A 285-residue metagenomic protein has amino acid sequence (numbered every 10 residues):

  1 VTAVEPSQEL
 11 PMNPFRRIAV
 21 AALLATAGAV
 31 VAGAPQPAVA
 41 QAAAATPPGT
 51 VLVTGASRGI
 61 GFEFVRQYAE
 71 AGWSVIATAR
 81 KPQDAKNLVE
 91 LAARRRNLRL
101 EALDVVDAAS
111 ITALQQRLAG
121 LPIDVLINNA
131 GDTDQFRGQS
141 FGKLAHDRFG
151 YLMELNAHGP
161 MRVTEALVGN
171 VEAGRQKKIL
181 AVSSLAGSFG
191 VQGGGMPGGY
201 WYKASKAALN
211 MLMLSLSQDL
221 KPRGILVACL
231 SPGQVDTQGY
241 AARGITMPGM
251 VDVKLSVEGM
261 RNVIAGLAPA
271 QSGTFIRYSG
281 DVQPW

Functional and structural regions predicted by a protein language model:
V53-T54, N128, K178-G187, L226-S231: Structural signature of the Rossmann-like NAD(P)-dependent dehydrogenase/reductase core
S57: Conserved glycine-rich cofactor-binding loop
A71-K86: Conserved glycine-rich Rossmann-like NAD(P)H-binding loop of the short-chain dehydrogenase/reductase
A92-A109: Rossmann-fold cofactor-recognition segment
V106-G120: Conserved Rossmann-fold cofactor-binding substructure of NAD(P)-dependent oxidoreductases
D132-T133, Q139-M153, E172-K221: Catalytic loop of short-chain dehydrogenase/reductase
P222, C229, T237, A241-W285: C-terminal helical subdomain
